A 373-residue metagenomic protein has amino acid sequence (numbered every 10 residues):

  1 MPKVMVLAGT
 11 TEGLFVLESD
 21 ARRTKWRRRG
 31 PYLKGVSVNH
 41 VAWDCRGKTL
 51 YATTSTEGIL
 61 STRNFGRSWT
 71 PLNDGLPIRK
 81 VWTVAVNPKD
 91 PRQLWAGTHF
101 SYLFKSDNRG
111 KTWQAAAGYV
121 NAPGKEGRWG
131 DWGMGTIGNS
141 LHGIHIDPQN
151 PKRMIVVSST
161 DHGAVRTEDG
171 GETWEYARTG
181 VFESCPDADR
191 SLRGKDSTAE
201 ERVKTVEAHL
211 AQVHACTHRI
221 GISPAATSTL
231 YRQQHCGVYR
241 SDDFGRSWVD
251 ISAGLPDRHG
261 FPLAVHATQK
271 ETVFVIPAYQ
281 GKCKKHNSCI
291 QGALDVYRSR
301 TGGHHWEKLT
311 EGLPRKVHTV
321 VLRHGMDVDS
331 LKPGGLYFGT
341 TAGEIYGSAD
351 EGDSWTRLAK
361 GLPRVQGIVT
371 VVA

Functional and structural regions predicted by a protein language model:
M1-A373: Extracellular glycan-interacting surfaces
